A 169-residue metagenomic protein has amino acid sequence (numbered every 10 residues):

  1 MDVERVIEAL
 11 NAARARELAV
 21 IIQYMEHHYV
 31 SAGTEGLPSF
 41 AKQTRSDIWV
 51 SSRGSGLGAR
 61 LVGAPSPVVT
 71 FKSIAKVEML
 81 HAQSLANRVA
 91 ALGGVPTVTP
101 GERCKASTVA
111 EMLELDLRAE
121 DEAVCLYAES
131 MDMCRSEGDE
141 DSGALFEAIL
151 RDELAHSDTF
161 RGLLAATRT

Functional and structural regions predicted by a protein language model:
M1-T169: Iron-associated oxidoreductase/ferritin-like identity signal
